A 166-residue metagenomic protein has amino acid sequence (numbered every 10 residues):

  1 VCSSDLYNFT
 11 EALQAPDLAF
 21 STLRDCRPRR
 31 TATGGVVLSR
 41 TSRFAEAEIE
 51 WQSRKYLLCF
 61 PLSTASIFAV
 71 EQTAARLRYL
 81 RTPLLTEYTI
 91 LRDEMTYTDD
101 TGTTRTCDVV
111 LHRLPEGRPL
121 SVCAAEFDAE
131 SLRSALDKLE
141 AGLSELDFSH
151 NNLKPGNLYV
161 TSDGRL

Functional and structural regions predicted by a protein language model:
V1-S3: Short, small-residue-biased leader/transition segments that mark boundaries at the very start of proteins
D17-V37: Conserved N-terminal boundary motif of the eukaryotic protein kinase catalytic domain
S42-T89: ATP-binding glycine-rich loop module of kinase domains
E48, L114, Y159-V160: Conserved hydrophobic "DFG−1" position in protein kinase catalytic cores
E87-L132: Conserved structural core of kinase catalytic domains
S131-G142: Conserved alphaE helix
L143-G156, V160: Catalytic-loop of the protein kinase fold
T161-L166: Activation segment/activation loop of eukaryotic-type protein kinase catalytic domains
